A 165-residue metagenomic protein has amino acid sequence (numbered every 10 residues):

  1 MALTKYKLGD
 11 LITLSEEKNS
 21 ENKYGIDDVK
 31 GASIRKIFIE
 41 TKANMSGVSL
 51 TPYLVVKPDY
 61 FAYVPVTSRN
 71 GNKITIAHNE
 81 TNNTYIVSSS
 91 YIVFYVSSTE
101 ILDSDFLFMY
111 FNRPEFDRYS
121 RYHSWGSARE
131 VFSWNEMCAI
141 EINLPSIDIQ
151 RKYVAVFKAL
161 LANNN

Functional and structural regions predicted by a protein language model:
M1-N19, A139-N165: Non-catalytic DNA-recognition/assembly elements of restriction-modification systems
G9-S49, V87: DNA target-recognition patches
P58, A62-N112: A short beta-sheet element
T84-S90, W125-R151: A short glycine-rich beta-alpha junction/loop motif
F108, N112-R113, R121, E141: Well-ordered mid-protein domain cores that form the structural environment of catalytic cofactors
